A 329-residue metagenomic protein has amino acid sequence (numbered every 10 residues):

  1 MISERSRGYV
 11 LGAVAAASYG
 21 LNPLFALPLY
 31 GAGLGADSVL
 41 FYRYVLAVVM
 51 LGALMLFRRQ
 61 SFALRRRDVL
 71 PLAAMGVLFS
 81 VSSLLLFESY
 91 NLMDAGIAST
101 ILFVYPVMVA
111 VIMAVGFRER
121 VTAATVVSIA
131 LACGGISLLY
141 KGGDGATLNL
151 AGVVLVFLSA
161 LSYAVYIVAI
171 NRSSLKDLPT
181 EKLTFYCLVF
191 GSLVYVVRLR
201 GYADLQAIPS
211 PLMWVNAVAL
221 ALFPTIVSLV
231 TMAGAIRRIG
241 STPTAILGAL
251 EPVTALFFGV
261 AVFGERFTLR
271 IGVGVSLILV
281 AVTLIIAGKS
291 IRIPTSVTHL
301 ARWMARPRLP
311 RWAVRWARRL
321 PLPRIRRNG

Functional and structural regions predicted by a protein language model:
M1-Y42, V81, L85, G145-R172 (+5 more regions): Glycine-/small-residue-enriched transmembrane alpha-helix faces in small-molecule transporters and effluxers
I2, L40, Y44, K141 (+2 more regions): C-terminal-most transmembrane helix of multi-pass membrane proteins
S6-L11, S38-A53, S128-L131, A151-L158 (+2 more regions): Hydrophobic alpha-helical transmembrane segments of multi-pass integral membrane proteins, especially transporters
A16-A17, Y42, A98-V104, A169-S192 (+1 more regions): Helix-helix packing/entry segments at the starts of transmembrane helices
S18, M55-L102, L138, A221-I239: Specific transmembrane alpha-helical segments of multi-pass solute transporters/efflux pumps, especially DMT/EamA
F25, A47-R65, L131-T147, V189-M213 (+3 more regions): Membrane-interface helix-cap regions at the ends of transmembrane helices in multi-pass membrane proteins
S38-V49, L78-F79, L86-R120, T125 (+2 more regions): Specific alpha-helical transmembrane segments that line the substrate/conduction pathway and gating interfaces
L51, A73, F79, I112 (+6 more regions): Hydrophobic transmembrane alpha-helices of multi-pass small-molecule transport proteins
